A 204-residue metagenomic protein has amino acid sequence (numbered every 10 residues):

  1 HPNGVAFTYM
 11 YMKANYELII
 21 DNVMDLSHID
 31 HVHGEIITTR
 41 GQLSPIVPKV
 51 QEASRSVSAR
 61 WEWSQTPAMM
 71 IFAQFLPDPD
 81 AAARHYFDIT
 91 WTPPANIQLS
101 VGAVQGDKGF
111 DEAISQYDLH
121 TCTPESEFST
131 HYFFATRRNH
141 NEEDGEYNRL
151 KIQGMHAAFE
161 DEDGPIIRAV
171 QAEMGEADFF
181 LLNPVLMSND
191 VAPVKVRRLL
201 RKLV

Functional and structural regions predicted by a protein language model:
H1-V204: C-terminal catalytic domain of Rieske-type non-heme iron oxygenases
